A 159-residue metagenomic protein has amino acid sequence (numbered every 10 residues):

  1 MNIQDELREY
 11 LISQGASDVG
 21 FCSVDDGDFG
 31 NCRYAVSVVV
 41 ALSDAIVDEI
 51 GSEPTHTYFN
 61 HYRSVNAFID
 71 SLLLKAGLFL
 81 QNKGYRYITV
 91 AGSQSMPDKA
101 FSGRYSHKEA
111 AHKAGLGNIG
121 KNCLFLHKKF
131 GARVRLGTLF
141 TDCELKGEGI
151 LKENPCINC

Functional and structural regions predicted by a protein language model:
M1-I69: Non-catalytic, usually N-terminal nucleic-acid engagement modules in DNA/RNA processing proteins
G27-G30, Y58, S64-C159: Catalytic cores of enzyme domains
